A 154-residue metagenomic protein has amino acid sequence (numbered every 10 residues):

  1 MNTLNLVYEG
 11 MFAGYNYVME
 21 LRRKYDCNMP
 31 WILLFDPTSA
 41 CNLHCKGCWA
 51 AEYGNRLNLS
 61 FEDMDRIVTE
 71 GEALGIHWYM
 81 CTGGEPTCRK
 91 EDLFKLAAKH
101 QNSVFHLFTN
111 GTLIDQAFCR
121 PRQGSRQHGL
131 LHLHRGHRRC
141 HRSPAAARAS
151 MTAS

Functional and structural regions predicted by a protein language model:
M1-E52, E72: N-terminal pre-core extensions flanking Radical SAM catalytic domains
A13-Y17, E62, R66, T152: Short, contiguous clusters of charged residues that form electrostatic/catalytic patches at enzyme active sites, used
C41, L59-V68: Short cysteine/histidine-rich metal-coordination sites, predominantly Zn2+-binding motifs
A50-N58, S143-A149: Short glycine-enriched, charge-decorated loop/helix-capping segments at active-site entrances that position
R56, C88-R89: Secondary-structure boundary/capping motif
D65-C81, R89-S154: Radical SAM/AdoMet-radical enzyme domain recognition
